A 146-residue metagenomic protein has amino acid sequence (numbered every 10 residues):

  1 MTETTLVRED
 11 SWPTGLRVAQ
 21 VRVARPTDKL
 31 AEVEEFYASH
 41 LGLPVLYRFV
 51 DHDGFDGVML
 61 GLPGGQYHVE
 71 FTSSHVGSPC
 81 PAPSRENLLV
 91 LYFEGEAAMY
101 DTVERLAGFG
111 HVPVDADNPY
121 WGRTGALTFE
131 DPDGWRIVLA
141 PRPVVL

Functional and structural regions predicted by a protein language model:
M1-L16, R22, R48, V103-L146: Vicinal oxygen chelate
E9-W12, H75-P79: Short beta-strand/turn micro-motifs at beta-sheet edges
R17, R25-Y67: Core segments of cupin and vicinal oxygen chelate
A19-K29, V58-P63, P79-A107, G125-E130: Vicinal oxygen chelate
E34-E35, V69, Y100, I137: Alpha-helical elements of the RecA-like P-loop NTPase motor core of helicases
M59, V69-T72, T128, I137-V138: Conserved beta-strand in the GNAT
T72-V76, R142-P143: Acetyl-CoA-dependent GNAT
